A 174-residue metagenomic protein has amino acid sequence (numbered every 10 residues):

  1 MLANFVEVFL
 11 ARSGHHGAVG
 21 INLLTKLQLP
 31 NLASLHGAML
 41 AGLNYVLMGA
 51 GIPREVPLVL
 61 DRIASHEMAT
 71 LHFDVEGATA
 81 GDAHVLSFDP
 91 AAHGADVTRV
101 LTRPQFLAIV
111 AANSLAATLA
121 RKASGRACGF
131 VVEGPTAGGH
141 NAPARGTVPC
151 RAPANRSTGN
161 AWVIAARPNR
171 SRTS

Functional and structural regions predicted by a protein language model:
M1-R170: Active-site entrance/lid segments in N-terminal catalytic domains of soluble metabolic enzymes
R172-S174: Glycine-rich beta-strand-to-loop/alpha-helix junction loops that act as flexible
